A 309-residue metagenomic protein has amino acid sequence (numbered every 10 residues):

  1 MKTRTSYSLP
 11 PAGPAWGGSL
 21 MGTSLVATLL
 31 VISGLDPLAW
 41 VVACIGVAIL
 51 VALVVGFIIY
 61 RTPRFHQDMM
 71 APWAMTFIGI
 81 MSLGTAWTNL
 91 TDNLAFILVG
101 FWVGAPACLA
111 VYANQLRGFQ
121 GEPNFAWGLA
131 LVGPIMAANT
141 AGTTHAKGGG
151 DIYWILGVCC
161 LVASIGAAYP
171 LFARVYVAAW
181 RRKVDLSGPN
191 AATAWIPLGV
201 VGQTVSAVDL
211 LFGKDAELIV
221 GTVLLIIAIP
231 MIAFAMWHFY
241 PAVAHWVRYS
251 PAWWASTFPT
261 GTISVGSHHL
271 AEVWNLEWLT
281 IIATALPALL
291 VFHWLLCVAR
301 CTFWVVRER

Functional and structural regions predicted by a protein language model:
M1-T5, V47-T62, A105-F119, D151 (+2 more regions): Hydrophobic, membrane-facing alpha-helical anchors
K2-A27, R61-T85, F101, R117-T143 (+6 more regions): Juxtamembrane helix-loop boundaries in multi-pass membrane proteins
L20, A27-L29, A39, G46 (+13 more regions): Small-residue hotspots
A27-L98, W102: Membrane helical hairpin/interfacial module
A27-T28, A48-F57, V200-R309: C-terminal transmembrane-bundle signature of multipass membrane proteins, characterized by strong activation on
T28-L38, T85-F96, A141-L156, V208-I219 (+1 more regions): Helix-coil boundary and interhelical linker segments in multi-pass alpha-helical membrane proteins
V99, V103, G128-A235: Generic multipass alpha-helical transmembrane bundles of integral membrane proteins
